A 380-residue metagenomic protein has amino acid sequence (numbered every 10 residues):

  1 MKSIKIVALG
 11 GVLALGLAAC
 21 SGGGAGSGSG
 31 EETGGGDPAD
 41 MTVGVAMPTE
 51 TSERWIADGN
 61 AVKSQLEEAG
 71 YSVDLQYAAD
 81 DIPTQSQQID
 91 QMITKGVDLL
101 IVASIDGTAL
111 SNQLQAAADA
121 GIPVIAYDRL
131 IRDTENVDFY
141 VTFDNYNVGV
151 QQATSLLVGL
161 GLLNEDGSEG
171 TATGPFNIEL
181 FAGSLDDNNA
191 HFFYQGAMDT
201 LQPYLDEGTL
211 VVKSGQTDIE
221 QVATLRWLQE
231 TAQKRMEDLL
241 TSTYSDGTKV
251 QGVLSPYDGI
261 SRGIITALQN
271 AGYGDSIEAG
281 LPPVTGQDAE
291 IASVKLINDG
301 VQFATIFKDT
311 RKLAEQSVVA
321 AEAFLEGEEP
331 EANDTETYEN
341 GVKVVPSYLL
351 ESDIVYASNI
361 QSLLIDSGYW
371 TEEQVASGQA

Functional and structural regions predicted by a protein language model:
M1-A18: Sec-dependent bacterial lipoprotein signal peptides
K2-S3, C20-A380: A residue-level marker of the well-folded mature domains of exported/periplasmic proteins
